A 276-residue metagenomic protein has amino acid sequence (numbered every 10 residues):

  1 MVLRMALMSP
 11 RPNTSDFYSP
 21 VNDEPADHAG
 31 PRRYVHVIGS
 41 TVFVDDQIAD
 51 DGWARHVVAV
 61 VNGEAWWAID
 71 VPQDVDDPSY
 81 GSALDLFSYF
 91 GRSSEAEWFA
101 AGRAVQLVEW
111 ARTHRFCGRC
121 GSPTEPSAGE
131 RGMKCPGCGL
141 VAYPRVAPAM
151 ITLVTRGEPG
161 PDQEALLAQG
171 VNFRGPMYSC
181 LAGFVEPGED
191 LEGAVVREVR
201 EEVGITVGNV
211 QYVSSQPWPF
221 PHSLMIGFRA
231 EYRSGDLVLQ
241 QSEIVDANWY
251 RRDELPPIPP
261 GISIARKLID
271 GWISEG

Functional and structural regions predicted by a protein language model:
M1-H114, E125, R174-Y178, Q240-G276: Nudix hydrolase/Nudix homology domain
I38-G39, V61-N62, R156-P159, S234: Short acidic-glycine loop/turn motifs at beta-strand connectors
G102-L153: Cys/His-rich short segments
G132-S179, F184, T206-V207, A230: N-terminal strand-loop-strand
M150, L224-I226, V245: Change "...and in nucleic-acid phosphodiester-cleaving endonucleases..." to "...and in nucleic-acid processing enzymes
N172-F173, P187, L191, P260: Glycine-rich phosphate/ribose-binding loops and adjacent secondary-structure elements that form binding surfaces
C180-S214, F228, D236: The catalytic Nudix box helix
Q216-L239: Active-site-adjacent beta-strand/loop module that shapes the phosphate/pyrophosphate-binding cleft
